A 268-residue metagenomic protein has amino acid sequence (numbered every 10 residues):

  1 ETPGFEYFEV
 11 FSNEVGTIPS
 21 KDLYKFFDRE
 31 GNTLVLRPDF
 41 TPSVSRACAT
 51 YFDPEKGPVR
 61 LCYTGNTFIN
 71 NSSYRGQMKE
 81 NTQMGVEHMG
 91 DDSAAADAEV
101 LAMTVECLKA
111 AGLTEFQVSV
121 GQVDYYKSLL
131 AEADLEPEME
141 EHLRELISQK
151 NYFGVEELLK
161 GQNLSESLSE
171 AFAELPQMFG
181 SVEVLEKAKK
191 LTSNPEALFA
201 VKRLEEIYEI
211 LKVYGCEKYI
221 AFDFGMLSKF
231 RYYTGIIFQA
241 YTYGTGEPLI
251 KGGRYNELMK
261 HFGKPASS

Functional and structural regions predicted by a protein language model:
E1-G4, V15: N-terminal signal-anchor module of multipass membrane proteins
G4-F11, R37, Q122: Helix N-cap/beta->alpha junction signal
F5-Y7, P19, G31, D39-P54 (+2 more regions): Positively charged, Gly/Ser-enriched RNA/tRNA-binding surfaces
F8-F11, Y126, S148, K229: Short secondary-structure boundary/hinge segments and terminal tails
V10-K25: Glycine-rich loop at the start of a catalytic domain that most often binds anionic cofactors/ligands
Y24-L36, E145-S148, I250-G253: Short, basic, helix/turn surface patches
V118, Q122-L159: Short terminal or interdomain "cap/linker" segment that borders an active site or interface and mediates
